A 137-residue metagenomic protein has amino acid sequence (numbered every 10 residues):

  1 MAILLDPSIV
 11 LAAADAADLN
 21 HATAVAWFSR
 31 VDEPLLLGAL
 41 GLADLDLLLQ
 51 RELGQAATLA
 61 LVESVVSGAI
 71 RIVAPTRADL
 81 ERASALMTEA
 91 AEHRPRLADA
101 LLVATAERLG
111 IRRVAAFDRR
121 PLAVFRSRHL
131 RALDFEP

Functional and structural regions predicted by a protein language model:
M1-L37, Q50-E63, R128-H129, F135-E136: Short, well-structured N-terminal submotif of metal-dependent ribonuclease cores
L5, L36-L37, A74, L97 (+1 more regions): Short beta-strand scaffold positions
I9-V10, A43-L45, R82: A general alpha-helix detector
V31-E33, M87-H93: A short glycine/serine-rich beta->alpha loop
V31-L35, A69-R71, R108-R113: Short active-site oxyanion
G41, D79, L101-L102, R120-P121: Alpha-helix capping/helix-boundary segments
A69-A90: Acidic catalytic patch
V103, E107-P137: Acidic, PIN/NYN-like endoribonuclease modules and their adjacent C-terminal/linker elements
